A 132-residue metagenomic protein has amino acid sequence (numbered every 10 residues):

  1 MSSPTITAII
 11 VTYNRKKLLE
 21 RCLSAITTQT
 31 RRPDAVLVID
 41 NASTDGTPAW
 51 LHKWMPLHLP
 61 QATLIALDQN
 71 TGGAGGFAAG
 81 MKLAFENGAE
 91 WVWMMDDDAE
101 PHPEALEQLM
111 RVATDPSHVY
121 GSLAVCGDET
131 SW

Functional and structural regions predicted by a protein language model:
T5-T7, A35: Cell-envelope/extracellular polymer assembly enzymes that use nucleotide-activated donors
S24-P33: Short, acidic, metal-binding catalytic loop of nucleotide-sugar glycosyltransferases
A25, D40-A49, Q69, A99: A conserved acidic beta->alpha catalytic loop
D34-A42, T63-L67: Short beta-strand/loop segment that forms part of the nucleotide-sugar
D45-W54, E104: Acidic helix N-cap motif at the loop->helix transition within catalytic regions of sugar-transfer enzymes
H52-G75, A79, L83: Conserved donor nucleotide-binding strand/loop of the catalytic core
A89-D98: Short beta-strand-to-loop acidic/aromatic patch adjacent to the donor-nucleotide binding site
E104-W132: Conserved donor NDP-sugar-binding/catalytic core segment of glycosyltransferases
